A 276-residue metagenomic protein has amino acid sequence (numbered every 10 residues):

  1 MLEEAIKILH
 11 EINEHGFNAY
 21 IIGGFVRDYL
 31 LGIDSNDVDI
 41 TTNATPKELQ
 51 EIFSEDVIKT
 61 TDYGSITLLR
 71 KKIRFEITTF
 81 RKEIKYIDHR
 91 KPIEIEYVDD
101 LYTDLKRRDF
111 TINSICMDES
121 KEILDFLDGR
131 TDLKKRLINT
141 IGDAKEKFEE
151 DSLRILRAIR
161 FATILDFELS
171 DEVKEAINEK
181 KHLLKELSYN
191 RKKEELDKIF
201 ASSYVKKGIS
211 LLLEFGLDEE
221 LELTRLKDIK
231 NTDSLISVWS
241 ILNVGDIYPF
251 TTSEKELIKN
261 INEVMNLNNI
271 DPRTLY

Functional and structural regions predicted by a protein language model:
M1-Y276: Catalytic cores of the polymerase beta-like nucleotidyltransferase superfamily and closely associated nucleotide
